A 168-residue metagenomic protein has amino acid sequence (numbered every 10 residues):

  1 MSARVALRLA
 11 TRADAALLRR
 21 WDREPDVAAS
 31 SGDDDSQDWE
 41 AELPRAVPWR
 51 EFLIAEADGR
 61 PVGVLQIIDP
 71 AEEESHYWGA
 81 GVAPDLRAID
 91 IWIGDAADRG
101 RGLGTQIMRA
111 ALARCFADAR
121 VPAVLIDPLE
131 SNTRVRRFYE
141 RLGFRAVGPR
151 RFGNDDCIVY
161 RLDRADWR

Functional and structural regions predicted by a protein language model:
M1-P44, V62, D166-R168: A short, well-structured alpha-helix characteristic of acyl/acetyltransferase catalytic modules
L18-D22, I89, M108: Hydrophobic alpha-helical core bundles mediating ligand binding, dimerization, or RNAP-core interactions
D33, E40-D98, R114, D118 (+1 more regions): Acetyl-CoA-dependent GNAT
R50, D155-V159: Short hydrophobic/aromatic beta-strand or adjacent loop that forms the aromatic wall/cage of a ligand/substrate-binding
D98, G102-A111: Conserved acetyl-CoA pyrophosphate-binding loop and the N-cap/start of the following alpha-helix in GNAT-like
T105-Q106, E130-G148: Conserved active-site alpha-helix within GNAT-family acetyltransferase domains
A117-D127: Conserved GNAT acetyl-CoA-binding A-motif
L125-R136, F152-D156, A165: Conserved beta-strand-loop-alpha-helix junction that forms the acyl-donor binding cleft
